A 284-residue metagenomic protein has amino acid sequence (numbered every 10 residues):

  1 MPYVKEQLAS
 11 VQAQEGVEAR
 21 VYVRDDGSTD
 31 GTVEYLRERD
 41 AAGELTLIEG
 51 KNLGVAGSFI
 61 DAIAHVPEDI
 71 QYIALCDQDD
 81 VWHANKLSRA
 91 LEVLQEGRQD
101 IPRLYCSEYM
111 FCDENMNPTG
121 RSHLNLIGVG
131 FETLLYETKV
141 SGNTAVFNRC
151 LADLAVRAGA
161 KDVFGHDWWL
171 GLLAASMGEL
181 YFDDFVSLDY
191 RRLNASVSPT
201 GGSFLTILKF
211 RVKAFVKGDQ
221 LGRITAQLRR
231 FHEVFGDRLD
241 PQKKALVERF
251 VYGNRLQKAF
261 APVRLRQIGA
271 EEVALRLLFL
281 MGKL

Functional and structural regions predicted by a protein language model:
M1-G202: Nucleotide-sugar donor-binding/catalytic module of glycosyltransferases that assemble extracellular/cell-envelope
V156, D162-V163, W169, L180 (+1 more regions): C-terminal subregions of glycosyltransferases and related glycan-biosynthesis enzymes
